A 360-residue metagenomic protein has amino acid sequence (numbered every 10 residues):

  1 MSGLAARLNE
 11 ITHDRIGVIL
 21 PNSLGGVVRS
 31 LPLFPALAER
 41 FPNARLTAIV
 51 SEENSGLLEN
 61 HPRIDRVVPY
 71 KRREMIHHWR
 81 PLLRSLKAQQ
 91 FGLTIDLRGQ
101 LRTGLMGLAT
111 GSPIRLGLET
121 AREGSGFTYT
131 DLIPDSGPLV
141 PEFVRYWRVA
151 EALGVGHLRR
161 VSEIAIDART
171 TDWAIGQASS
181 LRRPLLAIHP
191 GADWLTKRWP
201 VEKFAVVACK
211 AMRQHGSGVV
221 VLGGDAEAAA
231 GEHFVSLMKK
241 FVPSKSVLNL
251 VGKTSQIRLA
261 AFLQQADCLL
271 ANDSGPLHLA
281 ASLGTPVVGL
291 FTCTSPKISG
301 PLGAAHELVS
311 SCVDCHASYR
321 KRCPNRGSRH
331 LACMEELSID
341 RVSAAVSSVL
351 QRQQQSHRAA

Functional and structural regions predicted by a protein language model:
M1-A360: Catalytic machinery of carbohydrate-active enzymes, primarily nucleotide-sugar-dependent glycosyltransferases
